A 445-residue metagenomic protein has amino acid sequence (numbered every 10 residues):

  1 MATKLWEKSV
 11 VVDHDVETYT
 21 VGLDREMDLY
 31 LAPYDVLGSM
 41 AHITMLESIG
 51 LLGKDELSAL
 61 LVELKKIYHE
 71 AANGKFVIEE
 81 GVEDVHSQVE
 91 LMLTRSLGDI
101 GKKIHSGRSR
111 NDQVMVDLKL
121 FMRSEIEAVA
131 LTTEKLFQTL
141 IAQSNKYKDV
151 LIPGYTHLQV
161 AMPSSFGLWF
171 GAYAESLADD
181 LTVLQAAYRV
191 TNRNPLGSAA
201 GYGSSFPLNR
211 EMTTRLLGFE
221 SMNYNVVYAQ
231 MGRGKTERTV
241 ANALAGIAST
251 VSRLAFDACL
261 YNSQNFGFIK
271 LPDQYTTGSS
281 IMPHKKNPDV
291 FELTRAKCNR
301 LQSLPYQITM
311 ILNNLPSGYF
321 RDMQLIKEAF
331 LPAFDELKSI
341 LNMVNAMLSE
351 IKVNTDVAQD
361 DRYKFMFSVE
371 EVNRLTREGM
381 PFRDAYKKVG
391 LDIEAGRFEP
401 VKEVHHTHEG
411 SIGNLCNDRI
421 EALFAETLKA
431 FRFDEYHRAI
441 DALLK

Functional and structural regions predicted by a protein language model:
M1-G203, L208-T214, S221, T277-G278 (+3 more regions): A helix-coil-helix interface module used to build multimeric assemblies and to scaffold catalytic/cofactor sites
A2-G38, D99-I100, G267, M282-K445: Glycine-rich cofactor/substrate-binding loops
T44, S48, H69-F76, T94 (+16 more regions): Charged/polar positions within long, soluble alpha-helices
T44-L52, L168, R238-G246, E371-E378: Short, well-ordered beta-strand elements within core beta-sheets of diverse protein domains
L60-L61, D273-Y275, V389-G396: A general structural motif at alpha-helix termini
K119-I126, A130-L131, N145, P153 (+2 more regions): Charged, flexible cofactor/metal-binding loops and thiol motifs
